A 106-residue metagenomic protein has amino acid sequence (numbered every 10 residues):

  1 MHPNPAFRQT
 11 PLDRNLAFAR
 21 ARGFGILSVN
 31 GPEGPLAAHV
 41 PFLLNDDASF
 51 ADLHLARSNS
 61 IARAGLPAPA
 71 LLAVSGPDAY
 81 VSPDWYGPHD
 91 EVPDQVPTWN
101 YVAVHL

Functional and structural regions predicted by a protein language model:
M1-L106: Binding-site signature for planar aromatic cofactors or substrates
